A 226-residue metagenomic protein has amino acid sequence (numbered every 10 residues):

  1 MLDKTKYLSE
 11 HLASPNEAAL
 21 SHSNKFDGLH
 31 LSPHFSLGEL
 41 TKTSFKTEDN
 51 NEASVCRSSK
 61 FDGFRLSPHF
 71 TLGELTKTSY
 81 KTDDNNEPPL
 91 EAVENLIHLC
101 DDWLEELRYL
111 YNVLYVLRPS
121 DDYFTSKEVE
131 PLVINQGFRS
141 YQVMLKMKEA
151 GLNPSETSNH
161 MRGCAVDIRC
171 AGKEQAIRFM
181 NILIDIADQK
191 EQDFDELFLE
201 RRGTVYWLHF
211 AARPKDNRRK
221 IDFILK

Functional and structural regions predicted by a protein language model:
M1-E128, P214, R219-K226: Extracytoplasmic cell-surface/polysaccharide-interacting catalytic and binding patches
K6, E10, N112, K127 (+6 more regions): Polar/charged alpha-helical tracts
Y111, Q136-F138, G151, C170-G172: Generic secondary-structure microfeatures
V116-P119, V129-N135, F198-L199, H209-A211: A structural signal for short, well-ordered beta-strand segments and their strand-loop junctions that often border
T125-L145: Acidic helix-start/capping segments at beta-turn-to-alpha-helix junctions
Y141-S158: Charged, often glycine-rich, active-site loop that binds/positions anionic groups
T157-V166, C170-K226: Catalytic cores and adjacent binding grooves of peptidoglycan-active enzymes
